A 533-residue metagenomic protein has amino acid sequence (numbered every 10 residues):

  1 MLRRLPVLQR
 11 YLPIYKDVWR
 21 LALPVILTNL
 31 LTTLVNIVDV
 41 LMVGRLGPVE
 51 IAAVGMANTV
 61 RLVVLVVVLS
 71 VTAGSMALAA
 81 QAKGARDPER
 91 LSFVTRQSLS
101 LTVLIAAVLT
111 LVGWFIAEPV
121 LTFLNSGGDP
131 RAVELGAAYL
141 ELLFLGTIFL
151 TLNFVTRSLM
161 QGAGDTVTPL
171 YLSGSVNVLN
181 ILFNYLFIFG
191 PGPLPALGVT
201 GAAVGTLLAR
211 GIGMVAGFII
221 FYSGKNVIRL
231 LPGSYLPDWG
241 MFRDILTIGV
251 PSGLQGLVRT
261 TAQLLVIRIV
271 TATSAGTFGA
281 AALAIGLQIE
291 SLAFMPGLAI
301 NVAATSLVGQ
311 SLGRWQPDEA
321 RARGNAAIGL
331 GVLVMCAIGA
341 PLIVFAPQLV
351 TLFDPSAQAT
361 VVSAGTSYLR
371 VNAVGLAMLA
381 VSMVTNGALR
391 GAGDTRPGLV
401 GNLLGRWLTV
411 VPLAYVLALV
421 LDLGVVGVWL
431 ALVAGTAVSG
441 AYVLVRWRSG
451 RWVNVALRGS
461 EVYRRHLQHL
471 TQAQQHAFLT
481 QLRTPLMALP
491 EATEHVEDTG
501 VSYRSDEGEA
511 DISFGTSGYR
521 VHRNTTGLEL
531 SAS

Functional and structural regions predicted by a protein language model:
M1-A22, A79-G146, L194-V250, V308-G375 (+1 more regions): Short alpha-helical transmembrane segments in multi-pass integral membrane proteins
R20-N36, L142, V176, A209-G213 (+3 more regions): Transmembrane helical elements of multi-pass membrane transporters/channels
V25, N29, V40-L41, N58 (+16 more regions): Transmembrane alpha-helix boundary and packing residues in multipass membrane permease domains and related
I26, L30, L34, V38 (+19 more regions): Generic alpha-helical transmembrane segments of integral inner-membrane proteins, especially permease/transport modules
L30, L34-A52, L121-P130, L186-L197 (+5 more regions): Helix-terminus/linker motif at the lipid-water interface of multi-pass membrane proteins
V43-G44, A80, Q161, P169 (+8 more regions): Helix-capping/transition residues at the boundaries of transmembrane alpha-helices and the short helical linkers
I51-L111, L150-P169, A280-A346, L379-G401: Small-residue-rich hydrophobic transmembrane alpha-helices
T72, M76, L142-Q161, P169-N177 (+6 more regions): Short runs within selected transmembrane alpha-helices of multi-pass transporters and secretion channels
